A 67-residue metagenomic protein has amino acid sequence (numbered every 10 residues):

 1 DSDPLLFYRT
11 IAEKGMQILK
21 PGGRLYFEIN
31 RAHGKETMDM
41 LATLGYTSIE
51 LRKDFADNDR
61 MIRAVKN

Functional and structural regions predicted by a protein language model:
D1-N67: S-adenosylmethionine
